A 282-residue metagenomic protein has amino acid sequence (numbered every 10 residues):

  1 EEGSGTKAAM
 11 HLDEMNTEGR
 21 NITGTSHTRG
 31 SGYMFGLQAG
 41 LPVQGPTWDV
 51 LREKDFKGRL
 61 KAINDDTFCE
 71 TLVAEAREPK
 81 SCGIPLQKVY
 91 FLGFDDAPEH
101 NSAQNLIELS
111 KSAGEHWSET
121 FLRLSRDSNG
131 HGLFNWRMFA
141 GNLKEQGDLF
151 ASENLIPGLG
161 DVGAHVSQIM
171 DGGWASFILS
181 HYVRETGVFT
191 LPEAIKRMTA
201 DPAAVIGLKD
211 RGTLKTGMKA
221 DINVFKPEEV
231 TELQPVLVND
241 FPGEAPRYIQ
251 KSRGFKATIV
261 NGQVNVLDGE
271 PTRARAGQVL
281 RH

Functional and structural regions predicted by a protein language model:
E1-G187: Active-site neighborhoods of metal-dependent hydrolases
E14-E18, H181-V188, A200, A204 (+3 more regions): Short, well-ordered loop/turn and helix-capping segments at boundaries between secondary-structure elements and domains
R20-G24, G212, A220-N223, G254-K256: Structural beta-strand/beta-sheet cores of well-ordered domains, especially the beta-sheet scaffolds that support
T25, G114, D161, A194 (+4 more regions): Divalent metal-coordination and catalytic microenvironments
E99-H100, A203, R247-Q250: Short loop/turn motifs at secondary-structure junctions and domain boundaries
E119, P157, G173-F177, H181 (+4 more regions): Feature representing long, continuous alpha-helical segments
G132-Q146, T190-I195, A203-L237: Acidic, glycine-enriched loop/beta-strand segments at the rims of small-molecule binding/catalytic pockets
D148-L155, G172-W174, V224-E270, A274-A276: C-terminal cap of metal-dependent C-N hydrolases
